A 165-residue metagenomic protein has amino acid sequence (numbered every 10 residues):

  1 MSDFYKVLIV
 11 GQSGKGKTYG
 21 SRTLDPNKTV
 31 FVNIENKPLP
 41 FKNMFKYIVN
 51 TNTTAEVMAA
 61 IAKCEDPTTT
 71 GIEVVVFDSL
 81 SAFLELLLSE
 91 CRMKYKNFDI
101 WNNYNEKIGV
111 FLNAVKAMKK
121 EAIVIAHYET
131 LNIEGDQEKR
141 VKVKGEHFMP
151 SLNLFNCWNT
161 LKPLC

Functional and structural regions predicted by a protein language model:
M1-S2, A122-C165: Phosphate-binding/switch region of NTP-binding enzymes
M1-V76, S81-A82: Conserved P-loop
S21-R22, L112-V115, W158: Short amphipathic alpha-helical segments and helix-helix/interface helices
P26-T29, M118-K120, P163-C165: Short glycine-/polar-rich loops that comprise or flank the Walker A/P-loop and associated switch/sensor motifs
L39-K42, F83-L87, L131-R140: Switch/connector loops and helix/strand junctions flanking conserved nucleotide-binding motifs in nucleotide-processing
G71-V74, M118-I125: Loop/turn-to-beta-strand initiation segments
I72-Y104: A glycine-rich, hydrophobic loop/mini-helix early in the fold
R92-F111, E138-L154: Substrate-gripping "pore-loop 1 plus following alpha2 helix"
